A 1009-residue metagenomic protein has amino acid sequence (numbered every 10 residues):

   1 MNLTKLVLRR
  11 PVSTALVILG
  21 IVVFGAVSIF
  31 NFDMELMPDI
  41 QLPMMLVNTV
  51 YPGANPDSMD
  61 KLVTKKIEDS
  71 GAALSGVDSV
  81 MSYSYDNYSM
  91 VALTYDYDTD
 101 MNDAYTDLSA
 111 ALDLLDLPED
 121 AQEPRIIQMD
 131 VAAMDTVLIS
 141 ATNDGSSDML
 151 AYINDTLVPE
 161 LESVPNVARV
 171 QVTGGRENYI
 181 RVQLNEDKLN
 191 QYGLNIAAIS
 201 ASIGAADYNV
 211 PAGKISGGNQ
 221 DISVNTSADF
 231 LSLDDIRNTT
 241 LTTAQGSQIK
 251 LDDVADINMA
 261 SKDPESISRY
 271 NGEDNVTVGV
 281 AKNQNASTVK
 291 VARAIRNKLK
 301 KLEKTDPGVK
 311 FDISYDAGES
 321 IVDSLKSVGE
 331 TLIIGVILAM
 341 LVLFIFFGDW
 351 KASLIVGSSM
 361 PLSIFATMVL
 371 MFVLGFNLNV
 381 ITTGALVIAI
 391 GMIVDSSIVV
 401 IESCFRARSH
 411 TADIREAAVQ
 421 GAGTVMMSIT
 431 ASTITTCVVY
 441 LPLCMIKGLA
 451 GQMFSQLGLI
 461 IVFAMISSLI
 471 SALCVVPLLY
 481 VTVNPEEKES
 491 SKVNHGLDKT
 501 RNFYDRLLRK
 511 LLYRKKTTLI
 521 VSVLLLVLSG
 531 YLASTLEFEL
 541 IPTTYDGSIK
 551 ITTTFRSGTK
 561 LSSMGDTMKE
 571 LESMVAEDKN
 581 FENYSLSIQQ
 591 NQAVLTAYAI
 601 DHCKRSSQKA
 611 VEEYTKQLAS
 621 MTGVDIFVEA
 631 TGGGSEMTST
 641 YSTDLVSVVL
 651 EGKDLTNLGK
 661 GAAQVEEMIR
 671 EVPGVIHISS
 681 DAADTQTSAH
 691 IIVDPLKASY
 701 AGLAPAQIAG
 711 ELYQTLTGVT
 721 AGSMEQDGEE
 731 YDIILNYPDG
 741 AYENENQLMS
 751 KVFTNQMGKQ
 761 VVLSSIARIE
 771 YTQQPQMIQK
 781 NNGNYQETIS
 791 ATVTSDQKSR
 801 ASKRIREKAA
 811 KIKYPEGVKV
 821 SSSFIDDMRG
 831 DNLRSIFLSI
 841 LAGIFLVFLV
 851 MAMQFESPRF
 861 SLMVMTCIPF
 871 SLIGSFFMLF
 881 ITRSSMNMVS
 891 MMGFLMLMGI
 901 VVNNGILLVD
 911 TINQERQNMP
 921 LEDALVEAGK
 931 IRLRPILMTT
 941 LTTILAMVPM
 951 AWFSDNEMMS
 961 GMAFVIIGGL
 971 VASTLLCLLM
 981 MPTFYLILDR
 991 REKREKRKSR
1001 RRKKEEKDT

Functional and structural regions predicted by a protein language model:
M1-M34, G423-V425, K492-I541, K1004-T1009: Signature of alpha-helical transmembrane segments and their immediate interfacial
L6, A15, M37, M45-V50 (+10 more regions): Extracytoplasmic/periplasmic membrane-proximal domains and adjacent transmembrane bundles of envelope biogenesis
V12, L19-N55, T99, D113-D120 (+7 more regions): Transmembrane helices with small-residue packing motifs
G25-F30, E35, L46, I337-F346 (+5 more regions): Hydrophobic transmembrane alpha-helices and their membrane-interface caps in long multi-pass transport proteins
M34-M45, M81-N87, D120-N143, Q171-R176 (+12 more regions): Flexible hinge/switch segments at interdomain interfaces of large molecular machines
M59-M129, K188-Y208, S562-S642, K697-L716: Solvent-exposed, membrane-proximal periplasmic/extracellular interface segments of envelope transport and secretion
S314, I321, L325, I401 (+4 more regions): Helix-loop junctions and hydrophobic alpha-helical segments within the transmembrane domains of large membrane
I390-C404, V425-M445, Q452-S491, L595 (+5 more regions): Transmembrane alpha-helices and their membrane-interface boundaries in multi-pass membrane transporters and channels
